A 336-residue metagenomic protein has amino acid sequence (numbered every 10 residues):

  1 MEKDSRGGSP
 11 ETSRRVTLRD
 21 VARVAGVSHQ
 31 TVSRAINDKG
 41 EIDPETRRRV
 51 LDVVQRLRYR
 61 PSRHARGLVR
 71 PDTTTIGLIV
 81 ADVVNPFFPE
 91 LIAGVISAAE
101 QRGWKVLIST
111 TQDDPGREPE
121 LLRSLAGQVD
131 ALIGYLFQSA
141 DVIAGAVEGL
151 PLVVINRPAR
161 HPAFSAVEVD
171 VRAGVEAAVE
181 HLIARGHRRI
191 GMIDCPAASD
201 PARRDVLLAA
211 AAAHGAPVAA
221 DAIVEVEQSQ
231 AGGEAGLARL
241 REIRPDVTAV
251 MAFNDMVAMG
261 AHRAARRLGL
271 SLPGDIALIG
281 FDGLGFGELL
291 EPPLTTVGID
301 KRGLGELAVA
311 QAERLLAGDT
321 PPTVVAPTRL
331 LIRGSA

Functional and structural regions predicted by a protein language model:
M1-P71, A336: N-terminal helix-turn-helix DNA-binding module of bacterial transcription factors
E2-D4, T12-S13, T75-E180, A184: Alpha-helical recognition/docking segments in bacterial nutrient-uptake and carbohydrate-utilization systems
V21-A22, V54, A197, I276 (+1 more regions): Append "Primarily bacterial transcriptional regulators
V24, T31-R34, L68-D82, H181 (+1 more regions): Short beta-strand segments enriched in small/hydrophobic residues
R63, A81-E90, I108-R117, A166-A177 (+5 more regions): Hinge/beta->alpha junction and helix N-cap segments in small-molecule ligand-binding domains
G116-Q128, G233-D246: Short, well-structured alpha-helical segments in soluble
V129-L136, R189-D194, I223, R244-N254 (+1 more regions): Periplasmic-binding protein-like
A238-A249, N254-A336: Flexible loop/turn connectors
